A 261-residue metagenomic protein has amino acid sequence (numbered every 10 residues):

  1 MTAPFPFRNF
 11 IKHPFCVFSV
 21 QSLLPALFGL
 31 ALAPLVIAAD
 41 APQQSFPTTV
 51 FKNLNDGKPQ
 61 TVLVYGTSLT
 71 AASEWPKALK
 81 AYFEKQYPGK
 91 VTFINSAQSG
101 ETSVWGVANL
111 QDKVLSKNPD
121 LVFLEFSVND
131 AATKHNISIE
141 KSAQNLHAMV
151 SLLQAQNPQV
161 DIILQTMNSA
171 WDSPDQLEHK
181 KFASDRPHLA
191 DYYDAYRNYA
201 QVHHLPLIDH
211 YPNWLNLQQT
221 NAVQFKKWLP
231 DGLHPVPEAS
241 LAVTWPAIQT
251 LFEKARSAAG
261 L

Functional and structural regions predicted by a protein language model:
M1-F18: N-terminal secretory signal peptides that target proteins for export/translocation
H13-L30: Sec-dependent N-terminal signal peptides
F28, Y65, S96-S99, F126 (+1 more regions): Short glycine-rich loop/turn motifs that provide flexible caps or phosphate-binding loops at active sites
V36: Cysteine-centered metal-binding/redox modules
A39-S99, N109-N118: Serine-esterase "nucleophile elbow" of acetyl-processing enzymes
K77, A81, K85, G89 (+1 more regions): Alpha-helical cap/lid subdomain in secreted, periplasmic, or secretory-pathway luminal O-acyl-processing enzymes
